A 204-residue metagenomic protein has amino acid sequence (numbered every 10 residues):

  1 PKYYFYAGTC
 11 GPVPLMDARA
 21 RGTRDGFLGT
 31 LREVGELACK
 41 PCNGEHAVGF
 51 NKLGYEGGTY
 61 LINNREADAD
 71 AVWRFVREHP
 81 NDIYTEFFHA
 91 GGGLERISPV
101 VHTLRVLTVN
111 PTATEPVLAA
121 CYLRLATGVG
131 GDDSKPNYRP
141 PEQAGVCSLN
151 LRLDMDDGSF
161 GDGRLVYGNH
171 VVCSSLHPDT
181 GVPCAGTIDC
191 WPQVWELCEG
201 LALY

Functional and structural regions predicted by a protein language model:
P1, I83, L197-L201: Amphipathic alpha-helical segments that form well-ordered structural scaffolds and often line/cohere around active
P1-L61: A conserved helix-loop-beta module that forms one wall/lid of the active-site cleft in ATP-utilizing catalytic domains
V13-L15, G93-E95, A185: A generic structural signal for short coil/turn motifs at secondary-structure boundaries
T23-R24, D68, V194: Amphipathic coiled-coil/heptad-repeat helices and related helical stalk/stem segments that mediate oligomerization
E33-G35, C42-N43, V48, N63-R164: Phosphate-binding site of ATP-dependent enzymes
R96, V101, P111-L118, H170-Y204: ATP-dependent carboxylate activation and anion-phosphoryl transfer catalytic cores that bind Mg-ATP to form
D156-P178: A glycine-rich, aromatic-flanked flexible loop/lid motif
